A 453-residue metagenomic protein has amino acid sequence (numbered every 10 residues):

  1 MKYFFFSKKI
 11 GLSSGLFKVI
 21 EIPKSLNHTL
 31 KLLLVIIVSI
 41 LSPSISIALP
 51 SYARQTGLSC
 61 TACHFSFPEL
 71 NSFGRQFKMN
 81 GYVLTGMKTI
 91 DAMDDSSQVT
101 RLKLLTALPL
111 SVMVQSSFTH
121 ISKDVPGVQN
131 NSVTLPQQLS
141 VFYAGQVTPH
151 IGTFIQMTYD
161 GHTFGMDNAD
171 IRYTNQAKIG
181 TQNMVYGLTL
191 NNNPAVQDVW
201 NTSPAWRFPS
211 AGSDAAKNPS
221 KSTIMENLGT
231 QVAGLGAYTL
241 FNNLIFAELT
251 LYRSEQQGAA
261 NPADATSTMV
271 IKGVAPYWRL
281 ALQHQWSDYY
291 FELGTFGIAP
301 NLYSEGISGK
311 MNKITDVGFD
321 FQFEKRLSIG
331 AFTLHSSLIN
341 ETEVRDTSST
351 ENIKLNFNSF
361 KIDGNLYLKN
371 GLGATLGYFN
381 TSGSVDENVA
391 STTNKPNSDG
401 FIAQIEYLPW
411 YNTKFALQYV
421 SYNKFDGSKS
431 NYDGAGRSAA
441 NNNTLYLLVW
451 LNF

Functional and structural regions predicted by a protein language model:
L49-S59: Sequence/structural segment immediately N-terminal to covalent heme-attachment motifs in c-type and related
G57-F67: The canonical Cys-X-X-Cys-His
S59, A439-F453: Outer-membrane beta-barrel "beta-signal"
N71, L105-I121, P126-Q257, K272-D288 (+7 more regions): Outer membrane beta-barrel
Q129-V133, Y159-F164, M225-G229, A265-G273 (+4 more regions): Replace "Gram-negative outer membrane beta-barrel proteins" with "bacterial and organellar outer membrane beta-barrel
P136-Q138, F164-D170, N183-V185, V232-G234 (+6 more regions): Transmembrane beta-barrel architecture of outer membranes
Y290-A403, Y407, Y419: Detector for outer-membrane/organellar transmembrane beta-barrel domains, recognizing the amphipathic beta-strand
